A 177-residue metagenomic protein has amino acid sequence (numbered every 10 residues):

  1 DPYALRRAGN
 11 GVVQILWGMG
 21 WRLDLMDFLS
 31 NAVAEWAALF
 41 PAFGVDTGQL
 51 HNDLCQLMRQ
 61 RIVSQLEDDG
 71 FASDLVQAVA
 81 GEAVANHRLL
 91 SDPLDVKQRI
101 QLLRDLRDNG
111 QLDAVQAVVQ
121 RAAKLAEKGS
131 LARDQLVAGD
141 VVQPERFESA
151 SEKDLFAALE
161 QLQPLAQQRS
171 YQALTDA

Functional and structural regions predicted by a protein language model:
D1-A177: Amphipathic alpha-helical "coupling" segments that flank catalytic cores
